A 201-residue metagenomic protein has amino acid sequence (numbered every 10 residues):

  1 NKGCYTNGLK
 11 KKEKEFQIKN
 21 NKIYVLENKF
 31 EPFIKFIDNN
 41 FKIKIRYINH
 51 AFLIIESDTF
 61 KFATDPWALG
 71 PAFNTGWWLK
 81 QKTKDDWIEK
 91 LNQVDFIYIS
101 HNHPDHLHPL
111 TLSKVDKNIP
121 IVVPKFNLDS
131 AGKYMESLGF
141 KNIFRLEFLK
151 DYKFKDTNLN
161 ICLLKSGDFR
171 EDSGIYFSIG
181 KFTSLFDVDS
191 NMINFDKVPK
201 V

Functional and structural regions predicted by a protein language model:
N1-A63, W67-A72, G76-L79: Zn-dependent metallo-beta-lactamase
N20-N40, V123-K181: Metallo-beta-lactamase
K42-K44, K117-V122, F182-S184: Short active-site oxyanion
K44-Y47, F62-D65, N158-S166, T183-D189: Active-site-proximal beta-strand elements of phosphoester/diester hydrolases
A51, G70-P71, N102-L107, L128-A131 (+3 more regions): Active-site environment of divalent metal-dependent phosphoester hydrolases
T59-Y98, L110, K114, N191-K200: Pre-active-site segment of Zn-dependent metallo-hydrolases
T83-Y152: Active-site HxH/HxHxD metal-binding segment of metal-dependent hydrolases
L110, G167-V201: Active-site-proximal loop/helix segments of hydrolase catalytic cores
